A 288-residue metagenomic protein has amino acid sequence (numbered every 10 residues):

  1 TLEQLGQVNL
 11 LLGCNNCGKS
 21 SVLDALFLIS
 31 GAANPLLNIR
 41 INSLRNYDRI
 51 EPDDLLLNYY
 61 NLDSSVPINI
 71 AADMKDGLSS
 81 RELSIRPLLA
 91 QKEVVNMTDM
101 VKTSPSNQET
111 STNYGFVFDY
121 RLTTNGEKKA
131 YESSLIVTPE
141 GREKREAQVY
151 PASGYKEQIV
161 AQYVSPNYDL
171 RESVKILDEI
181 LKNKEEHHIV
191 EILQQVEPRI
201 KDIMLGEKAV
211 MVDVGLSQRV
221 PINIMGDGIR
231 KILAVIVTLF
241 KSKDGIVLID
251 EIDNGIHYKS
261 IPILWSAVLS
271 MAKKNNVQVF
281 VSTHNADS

Functional and structural regions predicted by a protein language model:
T1-L37, M211, R219-S288: Switch/communication elements of ASCE P-loop NTPase nucleotide-binding domains
A32-F240, I246: Phosphate-coordinating catalytic segments in nucleotide- and nucleic-acid-processing enzymes
